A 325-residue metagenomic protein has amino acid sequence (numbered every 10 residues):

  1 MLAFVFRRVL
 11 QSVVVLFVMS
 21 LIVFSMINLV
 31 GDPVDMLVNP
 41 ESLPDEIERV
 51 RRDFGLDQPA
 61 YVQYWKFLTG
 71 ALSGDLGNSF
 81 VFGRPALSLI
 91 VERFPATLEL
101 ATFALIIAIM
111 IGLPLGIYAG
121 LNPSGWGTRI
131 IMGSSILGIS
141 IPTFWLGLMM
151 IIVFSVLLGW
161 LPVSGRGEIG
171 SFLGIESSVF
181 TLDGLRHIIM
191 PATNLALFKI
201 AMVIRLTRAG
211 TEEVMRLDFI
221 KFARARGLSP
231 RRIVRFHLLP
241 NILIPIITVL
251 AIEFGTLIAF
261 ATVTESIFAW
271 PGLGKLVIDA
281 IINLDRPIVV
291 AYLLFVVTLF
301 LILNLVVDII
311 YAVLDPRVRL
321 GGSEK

Functional and structural regions predicted by a protein language model:
M1-R7, Q11, P114-M150, I244-I246: Cytoplasmic-entry segments and transmembrane alpha-helices of multi-pass inner-membrane transporters
L2-A3, F94-G127, V156, L173-K325: Alpha-helical transmembrane segments of integral membrane proteins, especially multi-pass inner/plasma-membrane
S12-I22, L100, F300: Helix-terminus/capping and membrane-interface signal
V15-W65, L158-F180: Hydrophobic alpha-helical transmembrane segments of membrane transport/permease proteins and related membrane-embedded
I22-L29, Q58, F67-T69, S134-G165 (+2 more regions): Membrane-water interface segments at the C-terminal ends of transmembrane alpha-helices in multi-pass inner-membrane
S42-D75, I220, F268-A280: Short hydrophobic, aromatic-rich alpha-helical segments embedded in or entering the lipid bilayer of multi-pass
R52-A60, G77-A86, E168-I188, I281-P287: Membrane-interfacial helix-loop-helix junctions in multi-pass membrane proteins
D57-L113: An internal, D/E-rich "acidic patch" concept
